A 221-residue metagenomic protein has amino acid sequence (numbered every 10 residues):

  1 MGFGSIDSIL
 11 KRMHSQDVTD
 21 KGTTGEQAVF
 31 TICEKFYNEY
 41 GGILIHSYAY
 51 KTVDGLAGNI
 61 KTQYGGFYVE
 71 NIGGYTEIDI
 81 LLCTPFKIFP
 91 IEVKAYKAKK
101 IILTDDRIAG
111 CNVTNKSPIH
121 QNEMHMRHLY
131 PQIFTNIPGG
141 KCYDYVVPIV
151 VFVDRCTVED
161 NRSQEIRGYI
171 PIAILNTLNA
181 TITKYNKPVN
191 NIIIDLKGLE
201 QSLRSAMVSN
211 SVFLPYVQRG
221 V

Functional and structural regions predicted by a protein language model:
M1-I78, L82-V221: Intrinsically disordered, low-complexity Ser/Thr/Pro/Gly-rich regulatory segments
